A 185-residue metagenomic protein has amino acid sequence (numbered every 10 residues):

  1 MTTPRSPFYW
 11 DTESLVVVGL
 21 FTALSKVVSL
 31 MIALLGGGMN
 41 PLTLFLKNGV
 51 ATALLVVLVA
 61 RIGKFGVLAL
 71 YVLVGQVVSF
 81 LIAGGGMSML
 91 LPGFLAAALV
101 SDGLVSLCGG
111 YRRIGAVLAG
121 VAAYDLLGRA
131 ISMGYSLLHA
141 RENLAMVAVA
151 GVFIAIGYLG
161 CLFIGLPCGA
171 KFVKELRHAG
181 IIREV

Functional and structural regions predicted by a protein language model:
T2-G66: Hydrophobic transmembrane alpha-helices
R5, V18-L20, V27, P92-A130 (+1 more regions): Short helix-perturbing small/polar motifs within transmembrane alpha-helices
R5-E13, M39, T43, G63 (+6 more regions): Juxtamembrane/transmembrane-helix boundary motifs in multi-pass membrane proteins
L15-L20, F45-G49, F65-L73, S88-P92 (+2 more regions): Hydrophobic alpha-helical transmembrane segments
S29-L42, G75-G103: Interfacial aromatic-anchored transmembrane helix boundaries in multi-pass membrane proteins
M31-L34, V57, R61, L99 (+5 more regions): Membrane-interface helix caps of multi-pass small-molecule transporters
L34-G37, S88, R113-V185: Membrane-embedded alpha-helical hairpins and interfacial helices in multi-pass inner-membrane proteins
V56-L58, F80-S88, G103-Y111, L127-G134: Juxtamembrane membrane-interface segments at transmembrane alpha-helix termini
